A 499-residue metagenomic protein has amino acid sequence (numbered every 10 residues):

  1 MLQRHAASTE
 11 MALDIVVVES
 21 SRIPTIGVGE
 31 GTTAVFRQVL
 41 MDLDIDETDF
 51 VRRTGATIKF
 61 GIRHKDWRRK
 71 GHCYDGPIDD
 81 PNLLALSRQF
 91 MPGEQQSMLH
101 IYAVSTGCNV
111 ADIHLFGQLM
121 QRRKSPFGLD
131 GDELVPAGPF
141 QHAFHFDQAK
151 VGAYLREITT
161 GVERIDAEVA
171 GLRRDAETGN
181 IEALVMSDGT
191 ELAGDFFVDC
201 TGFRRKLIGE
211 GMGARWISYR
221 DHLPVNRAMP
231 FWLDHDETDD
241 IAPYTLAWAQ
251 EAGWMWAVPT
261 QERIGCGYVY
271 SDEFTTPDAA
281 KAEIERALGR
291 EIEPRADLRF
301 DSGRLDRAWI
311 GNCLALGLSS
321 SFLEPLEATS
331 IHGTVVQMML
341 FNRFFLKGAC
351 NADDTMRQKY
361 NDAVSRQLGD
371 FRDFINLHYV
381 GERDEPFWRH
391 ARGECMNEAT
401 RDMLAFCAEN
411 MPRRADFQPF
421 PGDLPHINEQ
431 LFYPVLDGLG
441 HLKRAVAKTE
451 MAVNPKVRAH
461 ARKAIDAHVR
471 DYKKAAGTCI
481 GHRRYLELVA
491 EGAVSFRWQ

Functional and structural regions predicted by a protein language model:
L2-A7, G211, F345: Active-site catalytic pocket residues across diverse enzymes, especially alpha/beta-hydrolases
Q3-V28: Glycine-rich FAD pyrophosphate-binding loop
P24-Q121: Dinucleotide-binding Rossmann-like beta1-alpha1 core, especially the glycine-rich loop that anchors the ADP
P92, F116-M120, A143, E251-A252 (+4 more regions): Extended, composition-driven regions rather than compact fold-specific motifs
A103-F146: Alpha-helix-centered segments that form part of catalytic cores
E133-E283, L288, M338: Predominantly flavin-linked oxidoreductase catalytic cores and closely associated redox partners
Q261, Y270-R383: FAD/FMN-dependent oxidoreductases across multiple families
K347-Q499: Long, low-complexity C-terminal extensions of enzymes
